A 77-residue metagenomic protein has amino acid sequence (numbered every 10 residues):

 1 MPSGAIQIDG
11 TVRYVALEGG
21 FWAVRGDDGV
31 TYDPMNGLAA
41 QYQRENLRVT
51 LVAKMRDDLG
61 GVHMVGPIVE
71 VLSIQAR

Functional and structural regions predicted by a protein language model:
M1-E18, A53, Q75-R77: Structural detector for short beta-strands of small beta-barrel domains
R13, F21-A23, E70: General beta-strand recognition
L17-Y32: OB-fold (S1/OB) nucleic-acid-binding surfaces
G29-Q41: Beta-strand/loop nucleic-acid-binding surfaces
Q41-L47, R77: A short, structured loop/turn motif at beta-sheet edges
N46-G60: Flexible glycine-rich surface loops and low-complexity tracts that mediate binding to linear polymers
D58-R77: OB-fold/S1-family single-stranded nucleic acid-binding modules
